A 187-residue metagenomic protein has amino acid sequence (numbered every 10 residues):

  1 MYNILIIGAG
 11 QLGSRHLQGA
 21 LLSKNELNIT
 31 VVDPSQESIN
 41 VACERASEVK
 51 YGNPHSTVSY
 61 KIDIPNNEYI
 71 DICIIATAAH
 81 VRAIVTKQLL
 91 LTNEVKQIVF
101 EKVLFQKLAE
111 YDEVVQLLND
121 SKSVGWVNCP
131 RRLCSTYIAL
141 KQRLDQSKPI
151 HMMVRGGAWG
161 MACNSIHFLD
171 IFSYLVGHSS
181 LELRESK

Functional and structural regions predicted by a protein language model:
M1-Y51: N-terminal Rossmann-like dinucleotide-binding module
Y2, L27, K96, S123 (+1 more regions): Nucleotide donor/acceptor-binding cores
S14, Q18-L22, E44, K87 (+4 more regions): Short, well-ordered alpha-helices that flank and scaffold nucleotide-derived cofactor binding pockets
P54-Y69: Short acidic low-complexity segments
N67, D71-R132: Beta-strand-loop-alpha-helix segment that lines the small-molecule cofactor/substrate pocket of alpha/beta enzymes
C134-M152: Rossmann-like NAD(P)H-binding beta-loop-alpha module
I150-K187: Rossmann-like dinucleotide-binding domain that binds NAD(P)(H)
